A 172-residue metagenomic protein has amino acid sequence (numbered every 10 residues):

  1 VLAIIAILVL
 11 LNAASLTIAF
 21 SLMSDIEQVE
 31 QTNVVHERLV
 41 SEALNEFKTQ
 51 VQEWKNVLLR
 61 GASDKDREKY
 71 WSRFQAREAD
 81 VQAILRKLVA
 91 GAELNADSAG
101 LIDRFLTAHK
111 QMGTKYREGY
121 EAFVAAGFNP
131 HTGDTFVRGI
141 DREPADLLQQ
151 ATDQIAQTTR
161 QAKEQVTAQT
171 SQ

Functional and structural regions predicted by a protein language model:
V1-L22: Extreme N-terminal signal-anchor transmembrane helix of membrane signaling/transducer proteins, especially in bacteria
A19, M112, V166: Conserved anionic group-binding/transfer micro-motifs
D25-Q111, E118-A145, R160, E164: Membrane-proximal N-terminal soluble sensing/regulatory segments of transmembrane proteins
P144-I155: Extended, hydrophilic extramembrane loops/domains of integral membrane proteins
T167-Q172: N-terminal membrane-entry
